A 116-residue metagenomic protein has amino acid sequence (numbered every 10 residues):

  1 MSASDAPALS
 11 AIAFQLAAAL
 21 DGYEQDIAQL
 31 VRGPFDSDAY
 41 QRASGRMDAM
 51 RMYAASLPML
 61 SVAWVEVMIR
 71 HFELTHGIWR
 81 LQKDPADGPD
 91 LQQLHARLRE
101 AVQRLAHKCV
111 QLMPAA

Functional and structural regions predicted by a protein language model:
S2-S44, R99-V102, A106: Short terminal alpha-helical segments
D5, E24, A63-E66, E73 (+2 more regions): Glutamate identity and glutamate-enriched acidic tracts
L16, L57, H71-F72: Intrinsically disordered, low-complexity regions enriched in Ser/Pro/Gly/Gln/His and often acidic
D21-E24, A28-V31, D48-A55, E73 (+3 more regions): Alpha-helical repeat scaffolds in large eukaryotic proteins
A28-Y40, P58-V62, L81-L91: Charged, low-complexity interaction regions
S37-G45, V65-R70, G88-R99: Short, charged, amphipathic alpha-helical segments
R46-M68: Short, solvent-exposed, charged loop/turn and helix-capping segments that join or cap alpha-helices on peripheral
E73-A116: Amphipathic alpha-helical binding modules
